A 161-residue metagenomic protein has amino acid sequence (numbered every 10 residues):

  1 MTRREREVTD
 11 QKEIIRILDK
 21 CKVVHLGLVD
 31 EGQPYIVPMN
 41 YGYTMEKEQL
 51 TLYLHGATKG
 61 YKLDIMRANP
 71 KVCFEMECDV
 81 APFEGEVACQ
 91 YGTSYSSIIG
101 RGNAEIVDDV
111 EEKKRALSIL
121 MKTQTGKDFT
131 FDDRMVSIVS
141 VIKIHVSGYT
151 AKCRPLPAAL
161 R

Functional and structural regions predicted by a protein language model:
M1-K20: Extreme N-terminal tail/first-helix region
T2-R3, D79-R161: Charged, gly/pro-rich active-site loop segments
V8-T9, K20-H25, Q124-K127: Short Pro/Gly-enriched beta-strand edge/turn motifs at strand-loop
Q11, K59-G60: Structural motif corresponding to alpha-helix initiation and N-cap regions
I14-L18, I36-T51, A81-G92: Short N-terminal helix-initiation segments at or just after the protein's N-terminus
D19, K59, R67-V72, K122-G126: Short, intrinsically disordered, mixed-charge
C21-T58, F74: Short beta-strand segments
Y61-E84, C89-Y91: Helix-adjacent hinge/juxtasegments
